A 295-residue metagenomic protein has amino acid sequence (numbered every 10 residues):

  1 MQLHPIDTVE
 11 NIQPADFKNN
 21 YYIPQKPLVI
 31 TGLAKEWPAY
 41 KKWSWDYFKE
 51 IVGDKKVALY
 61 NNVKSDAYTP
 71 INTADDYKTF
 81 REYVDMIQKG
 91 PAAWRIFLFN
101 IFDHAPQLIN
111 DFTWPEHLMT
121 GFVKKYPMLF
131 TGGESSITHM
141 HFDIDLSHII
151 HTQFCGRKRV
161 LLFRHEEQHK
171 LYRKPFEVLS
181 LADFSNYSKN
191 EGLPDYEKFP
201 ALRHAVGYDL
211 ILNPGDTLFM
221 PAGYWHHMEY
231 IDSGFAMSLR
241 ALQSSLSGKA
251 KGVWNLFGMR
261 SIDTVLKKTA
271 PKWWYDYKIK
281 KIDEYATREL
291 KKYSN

Functional and structural regions predicted by a protein language model:
M1-T217, W225-N295: N-terminal accessory scaffold of Fe(II)-dependent oxygenases
